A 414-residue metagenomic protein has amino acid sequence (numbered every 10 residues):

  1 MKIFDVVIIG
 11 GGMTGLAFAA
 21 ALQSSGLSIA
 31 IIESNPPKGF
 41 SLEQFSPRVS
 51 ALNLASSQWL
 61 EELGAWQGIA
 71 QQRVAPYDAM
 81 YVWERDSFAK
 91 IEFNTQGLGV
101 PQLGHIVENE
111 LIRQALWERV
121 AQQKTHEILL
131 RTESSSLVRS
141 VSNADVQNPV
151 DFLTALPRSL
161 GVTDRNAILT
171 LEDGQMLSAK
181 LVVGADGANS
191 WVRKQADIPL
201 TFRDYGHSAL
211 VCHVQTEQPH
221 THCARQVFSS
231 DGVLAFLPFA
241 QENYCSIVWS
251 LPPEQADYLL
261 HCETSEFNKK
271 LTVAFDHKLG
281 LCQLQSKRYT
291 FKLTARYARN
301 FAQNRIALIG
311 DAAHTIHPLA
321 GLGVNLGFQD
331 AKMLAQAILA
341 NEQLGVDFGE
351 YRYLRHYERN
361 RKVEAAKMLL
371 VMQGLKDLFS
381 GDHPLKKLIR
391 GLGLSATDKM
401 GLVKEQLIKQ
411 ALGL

Functional and structural regions predicted by a protein language model:
I3, V74-L156, V162-Q195, R203-S208: Conserved N-terminal helical subregion
F4-I31: N-terminal Rossmann-like FAD-binding beta1-loop-alpha1 element of flavoenzymes
Q23-F45: Glycine-rich FAD pyrophosphate-binding loop
Q44-Y81: N-terminal FAD cofactor-binding segment of flavoenzymes
L60, T170-L281, S286-R288: Conserved FAD-binding catalytic core of PHBH/FMO-like flavoproteins
A144, L153, D257-G349: FAD/FMN-dependent oxidoreductases across multiple families
Q336-L414: C-terminal helical "tail/cap" subdomain of flavin- and related membrane-associated enzymes
